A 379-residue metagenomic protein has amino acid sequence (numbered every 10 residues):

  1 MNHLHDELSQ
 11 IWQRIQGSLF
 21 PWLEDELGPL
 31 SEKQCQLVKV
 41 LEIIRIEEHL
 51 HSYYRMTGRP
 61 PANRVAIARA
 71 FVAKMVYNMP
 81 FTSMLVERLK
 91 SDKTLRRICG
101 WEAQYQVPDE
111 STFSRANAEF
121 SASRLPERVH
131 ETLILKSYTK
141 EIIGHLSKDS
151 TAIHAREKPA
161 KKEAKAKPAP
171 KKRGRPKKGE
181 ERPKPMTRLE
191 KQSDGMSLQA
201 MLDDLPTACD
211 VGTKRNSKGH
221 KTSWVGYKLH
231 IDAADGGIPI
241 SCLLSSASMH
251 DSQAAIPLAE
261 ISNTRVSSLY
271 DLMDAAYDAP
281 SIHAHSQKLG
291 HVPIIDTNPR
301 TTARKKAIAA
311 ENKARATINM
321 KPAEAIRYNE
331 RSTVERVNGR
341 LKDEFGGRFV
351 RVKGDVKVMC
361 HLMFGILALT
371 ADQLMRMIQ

Functional and structural regions predicted by a protein language model:
M1-E48, R376-Q379: Charged, often Cys/His-bearing segments associated with DNA-binding zinc-finger transcription factors
S31-Y77: Basic, short loop/linker segments at the boundary and entry of helix-turn-helix/winged-helix-like folds
M56-V65, G219-T222, V352-H361: Structural motif
T57-G58, P168-R188, P299-E311, T317-I318: Arg/Lys-rich, glycine/proline-spaced intrinsically disordered segments in nuclear chromatin/transcription regulators
P60-R128: Short, positively charged, Gly/Tyr-enriched micro-motifs that form contact patches at catalytic or ligand/partner
E110-K288: Polybasic low-complexity intrinsically disordered regions
A275-E344, R351: Helix-centered, glycine/charged polyanion-binding patches within enzymatic domains that contact phosphate-containing
F349-Q379: Charge-patterned, long linear interaction tracts outside catalytic cores
